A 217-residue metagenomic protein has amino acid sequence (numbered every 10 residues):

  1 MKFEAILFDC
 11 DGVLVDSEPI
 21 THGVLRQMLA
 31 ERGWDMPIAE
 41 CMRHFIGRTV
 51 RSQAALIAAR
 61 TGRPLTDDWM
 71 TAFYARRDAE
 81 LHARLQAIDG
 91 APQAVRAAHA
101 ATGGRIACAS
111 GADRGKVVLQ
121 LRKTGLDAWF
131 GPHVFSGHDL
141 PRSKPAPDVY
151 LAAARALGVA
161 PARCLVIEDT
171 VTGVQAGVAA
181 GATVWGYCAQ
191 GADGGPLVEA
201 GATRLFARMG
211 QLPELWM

Functional and structural regions predicted by a protein language model:
M1-E4, R96-A97, T102-G103, D113-M217: Asp-based, Mg2+/Mn2+-dependent phosphohydrolase catalytic module
K2-C10, L14-A100, G115: N-terminal helical cap/lid subdomain that shapes the substrate entry/recognition surface in HAD-like hydrolases
S110: Conserved phosphate-coupling serine/threonine residues in phosphotransfer and NTP-handling enzymes
